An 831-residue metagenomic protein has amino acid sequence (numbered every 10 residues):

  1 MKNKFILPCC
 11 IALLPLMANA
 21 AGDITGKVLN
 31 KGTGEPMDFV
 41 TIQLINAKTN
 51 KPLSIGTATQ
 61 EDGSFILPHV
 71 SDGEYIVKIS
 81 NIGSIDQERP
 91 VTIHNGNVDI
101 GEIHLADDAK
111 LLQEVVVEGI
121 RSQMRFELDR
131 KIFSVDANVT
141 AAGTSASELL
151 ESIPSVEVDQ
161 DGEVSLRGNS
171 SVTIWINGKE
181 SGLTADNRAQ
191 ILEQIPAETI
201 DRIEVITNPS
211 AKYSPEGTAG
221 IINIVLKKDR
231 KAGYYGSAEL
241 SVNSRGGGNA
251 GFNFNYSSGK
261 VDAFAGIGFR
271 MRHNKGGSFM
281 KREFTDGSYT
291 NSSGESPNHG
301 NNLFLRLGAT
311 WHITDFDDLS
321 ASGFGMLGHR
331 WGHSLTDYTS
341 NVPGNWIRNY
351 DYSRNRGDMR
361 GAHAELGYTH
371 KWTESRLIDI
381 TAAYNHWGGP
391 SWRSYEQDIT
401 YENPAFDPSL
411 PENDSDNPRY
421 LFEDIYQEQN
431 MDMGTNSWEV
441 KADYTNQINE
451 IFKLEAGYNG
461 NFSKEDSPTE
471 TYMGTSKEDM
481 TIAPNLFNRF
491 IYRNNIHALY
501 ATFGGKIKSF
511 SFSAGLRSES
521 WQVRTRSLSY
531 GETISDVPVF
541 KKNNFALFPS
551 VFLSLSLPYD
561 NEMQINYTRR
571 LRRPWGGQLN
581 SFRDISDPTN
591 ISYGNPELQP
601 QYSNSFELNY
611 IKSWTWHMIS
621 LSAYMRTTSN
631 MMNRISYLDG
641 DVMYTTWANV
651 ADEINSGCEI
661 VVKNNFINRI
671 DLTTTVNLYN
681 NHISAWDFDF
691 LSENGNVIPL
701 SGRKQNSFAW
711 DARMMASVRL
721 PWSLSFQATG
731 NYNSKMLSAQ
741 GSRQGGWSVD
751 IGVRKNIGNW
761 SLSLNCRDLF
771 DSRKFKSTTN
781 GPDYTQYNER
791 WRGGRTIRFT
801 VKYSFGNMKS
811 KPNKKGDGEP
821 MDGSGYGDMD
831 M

Functional and structural regions predicted by a protein language model:
L29, Q43-I45, S80-I82, V98-T140 (+3 more regions): Short, acidic, small-residue-rich periplasmic hinge/interaction motif at the N-terminus of Gram-negative outer-membrane
K48-S64: Short, acidic Ser/Thr/Gly-rich low-complexity loop/linker segments typical of extracellular and cell-surface proteins
P68, A146, K179-T207: Short acidic/polar hinge/loop motifs at secondary-structure boundaries that mediate gating or recognition
D99-H104, A146-S147, R188-Q190, V205 (+1 more regions): N-terminal periplasmic accessory domains that precede and gate Gram-negative outer-membrane beta-barrel machines
V242, G246-H273, S288-S334, R356-G367 (+1 more regions): Transmembrane beta-barrel wall of Gram-negative outer-membrane proteins
S293, E428, S437-K441, T481-N488 (+7 more regions): Outer membrane beta-barrel strand-and-loop segments of large Gram-negative receptors, especially TonB-dependent
R306-G328, N355-L528, S556, D560 (+2 more regions): Face-selective signature of the C-terminal outer-membrane beta-barrel domain
Q522-R524, Y559-N604, M625-T645, R767-D783: Surface-exposed extracellular loop regions of Gram-negative outer-membrane beta-barrel proteins, predominantly
